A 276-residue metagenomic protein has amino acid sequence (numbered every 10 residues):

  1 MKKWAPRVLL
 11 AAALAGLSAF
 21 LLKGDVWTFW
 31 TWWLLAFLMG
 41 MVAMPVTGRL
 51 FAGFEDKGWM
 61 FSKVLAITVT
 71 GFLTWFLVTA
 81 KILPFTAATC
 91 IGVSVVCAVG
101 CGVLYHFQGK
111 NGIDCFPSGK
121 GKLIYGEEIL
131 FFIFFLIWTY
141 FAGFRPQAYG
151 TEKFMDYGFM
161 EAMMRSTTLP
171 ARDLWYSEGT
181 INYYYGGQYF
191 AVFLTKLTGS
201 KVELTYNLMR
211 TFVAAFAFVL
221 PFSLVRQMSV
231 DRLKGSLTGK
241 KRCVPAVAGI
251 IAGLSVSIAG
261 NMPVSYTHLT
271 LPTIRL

Functional and structural regions predicted by a protein language model:
M1-Y125: Membrane-embedded, hydrophobic transmembrane alpha-helices
V26, W30, L34, K122-G126 (+2 more regions): Active-site lumenal/periplasmic loops and adjacent helix-entry segments of GT-C-fold, multi-pass membrane
